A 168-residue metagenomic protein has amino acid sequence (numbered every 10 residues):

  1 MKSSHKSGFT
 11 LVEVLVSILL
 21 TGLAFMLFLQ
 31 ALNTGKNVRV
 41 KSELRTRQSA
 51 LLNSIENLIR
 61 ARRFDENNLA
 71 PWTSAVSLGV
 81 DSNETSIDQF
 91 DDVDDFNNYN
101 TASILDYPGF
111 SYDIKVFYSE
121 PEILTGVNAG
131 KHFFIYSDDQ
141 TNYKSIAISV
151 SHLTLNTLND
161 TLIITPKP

Functional and structural regions predicted by a protein language model:
M1-K2, E84: Intrinsically disordered, low-complexity segments
K2, K6-N53: Aliphatic-rich helix starts adjacent to a transmembrane/signal segment
T46-P168: Low-complexity, Gly/Pro-rich coil/beta segments used as flexible assembly/activation regions
